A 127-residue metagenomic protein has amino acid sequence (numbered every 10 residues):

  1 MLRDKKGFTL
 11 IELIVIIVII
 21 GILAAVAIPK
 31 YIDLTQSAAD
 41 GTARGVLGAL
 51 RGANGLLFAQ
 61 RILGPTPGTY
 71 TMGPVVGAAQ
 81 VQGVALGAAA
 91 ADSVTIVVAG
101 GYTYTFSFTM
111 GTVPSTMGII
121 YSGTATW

Functional and structural regions predicted by a protein language model:
R3-T35: N-terminal single-pass transmembrane signal-anchor helix
I20, Q36-A43, G73-Q80: Short alpha-helical interface patches
I22, G45-A53, I120-T126: Short, charge- and proline-biased low-complexity linear segments that act as flexible interaction/docking motifs
I28-P29, T42, L47, V81-G83: Short intrinsically disordered, low-complexity segments
A38-G64: Membrane-proximal N-terminal amphipathic helix
G55-W127: Periplasmic/extracellular, small/polar-rich flexible segments of pilin-like filament-forming proteins
